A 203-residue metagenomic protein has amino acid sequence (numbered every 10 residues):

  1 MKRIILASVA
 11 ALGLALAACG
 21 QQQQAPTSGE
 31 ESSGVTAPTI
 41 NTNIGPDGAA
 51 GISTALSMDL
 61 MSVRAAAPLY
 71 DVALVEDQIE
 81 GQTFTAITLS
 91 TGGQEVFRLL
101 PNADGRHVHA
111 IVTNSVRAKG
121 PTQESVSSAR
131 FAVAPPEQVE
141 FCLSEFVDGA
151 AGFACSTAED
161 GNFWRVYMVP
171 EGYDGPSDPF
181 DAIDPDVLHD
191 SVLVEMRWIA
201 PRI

Functional and structural regions predicted by a protein language model:
M1-S8: Bacterial N-terminal signal peptides that target proteins for export
I4, T88, A158-D160: Short alpha-helical interface elements
A11-L12: Repetitive helical segments and hydrophobic/amphipathic motifs
A15-A18: C-terminal motif of bacterial Sec signal peptides marking the signal peptidase cleavage site
G20-A150, S156, P179-I203: Short helix/turn-capping signatures at newly exposed starts of structured segments
V96, A158-S177: Long, compositionally biased
G152-F153, N162: A broadly tuned "polar low-complexity/structure-edge" signature
